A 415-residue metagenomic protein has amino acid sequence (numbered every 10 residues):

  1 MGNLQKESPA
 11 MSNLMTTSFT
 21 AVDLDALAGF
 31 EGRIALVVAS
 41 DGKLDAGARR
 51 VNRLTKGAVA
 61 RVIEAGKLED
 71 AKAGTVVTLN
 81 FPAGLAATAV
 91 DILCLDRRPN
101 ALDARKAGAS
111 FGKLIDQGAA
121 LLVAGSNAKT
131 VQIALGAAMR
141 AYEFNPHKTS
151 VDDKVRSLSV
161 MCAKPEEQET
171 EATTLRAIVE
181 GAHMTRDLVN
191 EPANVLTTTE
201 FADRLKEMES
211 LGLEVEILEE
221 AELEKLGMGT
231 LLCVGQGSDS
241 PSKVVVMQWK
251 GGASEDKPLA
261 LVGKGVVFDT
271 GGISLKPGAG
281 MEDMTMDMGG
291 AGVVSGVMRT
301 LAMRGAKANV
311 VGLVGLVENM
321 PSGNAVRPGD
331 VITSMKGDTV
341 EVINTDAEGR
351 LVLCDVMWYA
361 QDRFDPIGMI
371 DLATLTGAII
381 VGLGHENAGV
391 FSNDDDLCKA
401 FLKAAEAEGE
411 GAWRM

Functional and structural regions predicted by a protein language model:
G2-G265, T270: Short amphipathic alpha-helical segment within the helicase RecA-like ATPase core that mediates nucleic-acid
S12, E69-A73, A86, F201-M415: A generic structural signal for tightly packed, nonpolar segments enriched in small/aliphatic residues
